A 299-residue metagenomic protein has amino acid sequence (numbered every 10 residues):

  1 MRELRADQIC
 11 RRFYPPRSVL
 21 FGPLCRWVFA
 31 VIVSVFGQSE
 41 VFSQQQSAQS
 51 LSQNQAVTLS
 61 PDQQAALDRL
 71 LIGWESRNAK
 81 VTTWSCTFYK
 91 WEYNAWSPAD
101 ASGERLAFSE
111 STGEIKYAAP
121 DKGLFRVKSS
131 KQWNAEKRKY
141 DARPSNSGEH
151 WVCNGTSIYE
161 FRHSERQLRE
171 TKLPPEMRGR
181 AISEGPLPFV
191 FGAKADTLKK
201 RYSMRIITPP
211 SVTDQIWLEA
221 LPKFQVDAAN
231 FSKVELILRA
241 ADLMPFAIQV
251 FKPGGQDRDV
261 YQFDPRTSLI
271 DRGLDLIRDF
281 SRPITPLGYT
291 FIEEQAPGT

Functional and structural regions predicted by a protein language model:
M1-G22: N-terminal secretory signal peptides that target proteins for export/translocation
Q8, Y14, Q38, Q45-Q49: Low-complexity, intrinsically disordered or signal/transmembrane-proximal segments
G22-Q38: Bacterial N-terminal signal peptides
F42-T58, S164, P210-V212, F224-K233 (+1 more regions): Non-transmembrane domains of secretory- and envelope-associated proteins
A65-E160, S164: N-terminal mature ectodomain segment of secretory-pathway/periplasmic proteins
D68-R69, A195-R205: A short, amphipathic edge element
K80-T87, P120-R126, V212-L221, D242-Q249: Short, hydrophobic/aromatic-rich segments at coil-to-beta transitions
S157-F189: Acidic/charged, solvent-exposed loop-and-adjacent secondary-structure segments enriched in E/D, K/R, S/T, and G/P
